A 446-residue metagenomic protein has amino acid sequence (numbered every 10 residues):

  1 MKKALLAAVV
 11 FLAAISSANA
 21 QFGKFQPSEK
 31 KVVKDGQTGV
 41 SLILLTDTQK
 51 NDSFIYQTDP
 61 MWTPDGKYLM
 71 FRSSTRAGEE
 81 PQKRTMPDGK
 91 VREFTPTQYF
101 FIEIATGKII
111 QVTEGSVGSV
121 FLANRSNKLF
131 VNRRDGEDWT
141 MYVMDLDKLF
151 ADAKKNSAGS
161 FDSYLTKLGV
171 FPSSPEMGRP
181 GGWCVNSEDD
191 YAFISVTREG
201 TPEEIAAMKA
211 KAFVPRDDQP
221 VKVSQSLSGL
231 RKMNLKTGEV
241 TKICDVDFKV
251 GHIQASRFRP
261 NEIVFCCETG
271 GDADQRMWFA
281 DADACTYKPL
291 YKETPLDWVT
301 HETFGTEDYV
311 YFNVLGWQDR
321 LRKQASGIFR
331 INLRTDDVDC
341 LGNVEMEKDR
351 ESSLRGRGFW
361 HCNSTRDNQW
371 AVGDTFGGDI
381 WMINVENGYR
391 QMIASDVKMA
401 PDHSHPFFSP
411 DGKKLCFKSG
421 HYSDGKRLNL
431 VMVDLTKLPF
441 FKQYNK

Functional and structural regions predicted by a protein language model:
Q21-I43, K222-S228: Blade/loop signatures of beta-propeller domains
F22-Q26, S74-F94, M141-L146, A151 (+4 more regions): Short, conserved, GDST-rich strand-edge loop motifs in beta-rich repeat architectures
V33-S53, F100-V117, D147-G178, M233-K249 (+4 more regions): Multi-bladed beta-propeller domains
N51, Y56-D59, R76-R134: Blade-loop segments of beta-propeller domains
Y56, S116-G118, R179-G181, S226 (+7 more regions): Beta-rich catalytic cores
D59-Y68, S73, V120-K128, R133 (+6 more regions): Blade-terminus and WD-like Trp-Asp/Gly-His loop motifs, strongest in beta-propeller folds
E114-S228, K242-D245: Asp-box/WD-like beta-propeller blade repeats and closely related beta-sheet repeat scaffolds
H403-K446: Blade-level signature of beta-propeller repeat domains, shared across WD40, Kelch, NHL, RCC1 and BNR/Asp-box propellers
